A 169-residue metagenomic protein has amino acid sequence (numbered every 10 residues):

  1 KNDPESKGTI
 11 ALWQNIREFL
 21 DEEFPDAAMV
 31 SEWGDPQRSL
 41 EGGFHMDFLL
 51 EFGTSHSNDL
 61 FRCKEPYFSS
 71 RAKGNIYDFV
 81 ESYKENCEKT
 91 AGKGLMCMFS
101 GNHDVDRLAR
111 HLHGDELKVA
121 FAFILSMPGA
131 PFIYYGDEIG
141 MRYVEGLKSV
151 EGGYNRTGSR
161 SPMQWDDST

Functional and structural regions predicted by a protein language model:
K1-K7: Aromatic- and acidic-residue-enriched carbohydrate-binding clefts of CAZyme catalytic domains
W13, R17-D167: Conserved alpha/beta catalytic core and glycan-binding cleft of carbohydrate-active enzymes
